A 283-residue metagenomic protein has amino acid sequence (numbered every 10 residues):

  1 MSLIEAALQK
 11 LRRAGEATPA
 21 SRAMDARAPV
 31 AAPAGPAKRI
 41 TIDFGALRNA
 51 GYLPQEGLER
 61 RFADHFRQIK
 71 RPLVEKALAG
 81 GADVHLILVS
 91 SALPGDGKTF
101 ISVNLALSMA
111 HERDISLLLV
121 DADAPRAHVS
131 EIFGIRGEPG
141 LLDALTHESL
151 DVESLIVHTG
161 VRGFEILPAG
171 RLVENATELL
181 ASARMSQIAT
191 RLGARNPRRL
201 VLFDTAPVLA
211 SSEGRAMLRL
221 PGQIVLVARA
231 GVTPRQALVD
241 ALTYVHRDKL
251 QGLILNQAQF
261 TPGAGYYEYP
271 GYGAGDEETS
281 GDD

Functional and structural regions predicted by a protein language model:
M1-D283: P-loop NTP-binding module
